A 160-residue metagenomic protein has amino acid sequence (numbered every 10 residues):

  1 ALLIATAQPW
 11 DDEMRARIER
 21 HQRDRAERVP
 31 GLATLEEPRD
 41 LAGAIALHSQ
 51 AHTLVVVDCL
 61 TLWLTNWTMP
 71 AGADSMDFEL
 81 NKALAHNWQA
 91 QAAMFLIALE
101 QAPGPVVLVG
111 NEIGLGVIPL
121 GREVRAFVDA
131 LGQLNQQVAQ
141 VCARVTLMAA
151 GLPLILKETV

Functional and structural regions predicted by a protein language model:
A1, V55, R144-L147: Short, well-ordered beta-strand core segments
A1-S49: Conserved P-loop
I4, T34-E36, V56-C59, L108-V109: Short, conserved beta-strand edge motifs with alternating hydrophobic and charged residues
R20-D24, H52-V55, S75-M76, A126-D129: Short, low-complexity, polar/charged sequence segments that are solvent-exposed and flexible
G31, A51-L54, A102-V107: Loop/turn-to-beta-strand initiation segments
E37-P38, A46-S49, L54, A71-N81: Hydrophobic, well-structured mid-protein blocks that either form specific transmembrane helices
D40-L41, T61-W63: A short acidic, glycine/proline-enriched capping/turn motif at secondary-structure boundaries, especially helix N-cap
L62, N66-V160: Replace "adjacent to P-loop NTPase cores in ATP/GTP-dependent enzymes" with "adjacent to NTP-binding cores
